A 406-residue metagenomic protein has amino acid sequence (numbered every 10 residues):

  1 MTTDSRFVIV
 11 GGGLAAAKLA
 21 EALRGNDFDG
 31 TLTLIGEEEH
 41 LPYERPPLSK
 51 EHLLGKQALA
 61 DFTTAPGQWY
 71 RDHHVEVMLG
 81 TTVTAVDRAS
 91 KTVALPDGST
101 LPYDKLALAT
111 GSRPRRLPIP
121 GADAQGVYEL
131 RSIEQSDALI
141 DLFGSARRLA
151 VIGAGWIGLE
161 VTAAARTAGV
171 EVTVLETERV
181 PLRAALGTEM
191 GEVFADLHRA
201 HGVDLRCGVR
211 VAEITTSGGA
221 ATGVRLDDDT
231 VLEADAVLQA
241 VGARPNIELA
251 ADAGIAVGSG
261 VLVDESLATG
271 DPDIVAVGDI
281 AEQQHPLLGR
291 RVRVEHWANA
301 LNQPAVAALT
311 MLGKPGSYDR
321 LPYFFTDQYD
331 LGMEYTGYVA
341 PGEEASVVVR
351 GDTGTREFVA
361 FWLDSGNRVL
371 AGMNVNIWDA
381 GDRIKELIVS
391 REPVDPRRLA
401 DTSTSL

Functional and structural regions predicted by a protein language model:
M1-V8, T63-A150, R225-D227, L238-A240 (+3 more regions): FAD-binding core/adjacent interface of flavoenzyme oxidoreductases
T2-E76, A164-A185: Beta1-alpha1 glycine-rich phosphate/pyrophosphate-binding loop at the start of Rossmann-like nucleotide-binding domains
T2-R6, G25, I280-W378: Mid-to-C-terminal Rossmann-like scaffold of FAD/NAD(P)H-dependent oxidoreductases
R6, D228-A256, L331-L406: C-terminal catalytic lobe of FAD-dependent flavoproteins
G11-L14, E37, R131-S132, I152-I157: Glycine-rich Rossmann-fold phosphate-binding loop(s) that bind the pyrophosphate of adenine dinucleotide cofactors
D29, V77-A94, L101, A168-V263: A Rossmann-like FAD-binding core segment of flavoenzymes
T31, L59-F62, G258-G260, K314-Y323: A short alpha-helix-loop-beta-strand transition element characteristic of N-terminal alpha/beta dinucleotide-binding
D123-R147, A220-R225, T230-N302, V306: FAD-site-proximal beta/loop scaffold in flavoenzymes
